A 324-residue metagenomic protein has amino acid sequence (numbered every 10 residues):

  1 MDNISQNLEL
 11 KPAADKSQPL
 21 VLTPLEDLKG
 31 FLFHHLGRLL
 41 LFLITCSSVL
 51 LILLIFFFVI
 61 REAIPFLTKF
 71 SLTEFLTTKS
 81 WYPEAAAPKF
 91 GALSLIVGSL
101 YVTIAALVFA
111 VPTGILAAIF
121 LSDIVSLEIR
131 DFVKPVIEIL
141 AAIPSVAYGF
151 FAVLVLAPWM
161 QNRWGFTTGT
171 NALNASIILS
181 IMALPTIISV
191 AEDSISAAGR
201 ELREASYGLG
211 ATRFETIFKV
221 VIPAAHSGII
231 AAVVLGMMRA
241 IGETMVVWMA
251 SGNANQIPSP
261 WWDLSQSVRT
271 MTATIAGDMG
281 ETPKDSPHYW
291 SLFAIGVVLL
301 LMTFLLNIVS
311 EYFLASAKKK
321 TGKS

Functional and structural regions predicted by a protein language model:
M1-T45, E311-S324: Transmembrane alpha-helical segments of polytopic membrane transport and secretion proteins
L20-L39, I60-A106, S126-R130, G277-Y289: Periplasmic/extracellular loop-to-transmembrane helix junction in inner-membrane transport proteins
R38, T113-A152, V190, G322-S324: Cytoplasmic-entry segments and transmembrane alpha-helices of multi-pass inner-membrane transporters
L53, I60, V111-I119, V136 (+8 more regions): Membrane-embedded alpha-helices of multi-pass transport/permease systems
E138-S176, S180-A183: Generic hydrophobic transmembrane alpha-helix motif, especially the helices
V190-A191, A198, Y207, R213-S251: Transmembrane alpha-helices
E192-S196, R200, Y207, G280-S324: C-terminal transmembrane helix and the adjacent membrane-cytosol boundary/short C-terminal tail of inner/organellar
V247-L300: Interhelical loop and adjacent transmembrane-helix boundary motif in polytopic membrane transport permeases
